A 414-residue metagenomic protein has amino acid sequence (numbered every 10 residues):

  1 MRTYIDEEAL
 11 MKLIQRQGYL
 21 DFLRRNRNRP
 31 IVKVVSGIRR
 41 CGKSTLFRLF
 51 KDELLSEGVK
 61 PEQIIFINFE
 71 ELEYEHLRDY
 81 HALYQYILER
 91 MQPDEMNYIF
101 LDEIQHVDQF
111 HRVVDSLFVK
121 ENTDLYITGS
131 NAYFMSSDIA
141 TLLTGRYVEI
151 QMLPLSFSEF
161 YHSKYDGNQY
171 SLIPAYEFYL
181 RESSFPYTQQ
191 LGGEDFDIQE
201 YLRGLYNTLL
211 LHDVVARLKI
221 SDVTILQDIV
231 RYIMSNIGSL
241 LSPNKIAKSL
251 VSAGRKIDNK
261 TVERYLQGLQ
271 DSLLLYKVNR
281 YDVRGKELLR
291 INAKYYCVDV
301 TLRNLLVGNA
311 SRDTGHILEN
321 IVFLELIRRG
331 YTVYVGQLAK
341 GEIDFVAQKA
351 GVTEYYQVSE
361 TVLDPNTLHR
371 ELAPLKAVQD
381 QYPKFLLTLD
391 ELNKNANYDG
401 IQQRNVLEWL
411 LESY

Functional and structural regions predicted by a protein language model:
R2, S130-A132, S137-L240, L273-Y276: Interdomain motor-coupling "hinge/lid" segment immediately C-terminal to the ATP-binding subdomain of NTP-driven enzymes
L10-R27: Pre-Walker A adenine-sensing motif
V35: Hydrophobic anchor at the beta1->P-loop junction of P-loop NTPases
S44: Walker A/P-loop
I65-D94: Short glycine-rich substrate-engagement loop in P-loop NTPases that contacts/grips substrate
D124-S130: Structural recognition of the conserved hydrophobic beta-strand(s) that form the central parallel beta-sheet of P-loop
D195-T353: Accessory nucleic acid-recognition modules appended to NTPase machines
E391-Y414: Domain-level recognition of nuclease-like catalytic cores that cleave nucleotide substrates
